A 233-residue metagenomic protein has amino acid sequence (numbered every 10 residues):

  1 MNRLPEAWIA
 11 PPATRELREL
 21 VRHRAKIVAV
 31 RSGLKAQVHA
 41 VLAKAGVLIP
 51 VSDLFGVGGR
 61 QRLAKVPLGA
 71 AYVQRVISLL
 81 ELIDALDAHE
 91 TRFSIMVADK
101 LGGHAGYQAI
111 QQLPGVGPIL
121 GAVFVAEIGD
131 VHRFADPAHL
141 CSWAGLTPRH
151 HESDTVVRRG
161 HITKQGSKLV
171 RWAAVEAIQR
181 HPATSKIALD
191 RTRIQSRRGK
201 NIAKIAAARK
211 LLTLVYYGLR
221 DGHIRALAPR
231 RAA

Functional and structural regions predicted by a protein language model:
M1-R15, P50, G59-K65, D154-G166: Short alpha-helix plus adjacent loop in nuclease-associated cores
N2-P5, L34-Q37, E90-F93, G129-R133 (+2 more regions): Short helix-capping/linker segments at secondary-structure and domain boundaries
W8-E16, D136-W143, K186-S196, D221-A233: Short alpha-helical "patches" and their helix-cap loops
P12, E16-A109, R230-A232: Glycine-rich, often acidic, oxyanion-interacting loops/wings at catalytic, nucleic-acid, or phospho-protein interfaces
V21-R24, V28-R31, K35-A43, R171 (+2 more regions): Short, amphipathic alpha-helical segments that act as regulatory/interfacial helices in nucleotide-processing proteins
A109-Q112, P118-I119, V123-K200: Phosphate-backbone recognition surface of nucleic-acid-processing proteins
T155, R159, D190-A233: Low-complexity, acidic/Ser/Thr- and charged residue-rich accessory regions of DNA metabolism proteins
